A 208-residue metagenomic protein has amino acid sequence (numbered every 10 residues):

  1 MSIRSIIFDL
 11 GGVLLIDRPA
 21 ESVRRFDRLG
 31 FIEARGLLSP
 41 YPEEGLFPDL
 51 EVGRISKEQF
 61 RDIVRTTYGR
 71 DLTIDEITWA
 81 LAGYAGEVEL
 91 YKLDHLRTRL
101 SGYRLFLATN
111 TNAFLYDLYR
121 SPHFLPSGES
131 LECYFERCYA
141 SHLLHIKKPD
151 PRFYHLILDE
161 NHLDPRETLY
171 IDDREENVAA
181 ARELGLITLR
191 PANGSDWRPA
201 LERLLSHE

Functional and structural regions predicted by a protein language model:
M1-P42, T67, E183-L184: Active-site neighborhood of HAD-like aspartate-dependent phosphohydrolases
M1-R4, N112-A113, L118-E208: Asp-based, Mg2+/Mn2+-dependent phosphohydrolase catalytic module
D9-G12, G53, L107, C138 (+1 more regions): Generic structural signal for small/hydrophobic residues in well-ordered secondary structure, especially within
E21-R25, G45, Q59, I63 (+4 more regions): Alpha-helical elements of Rossmann-like donor-binding domains used by nucleotide-donor carbohydrate transfer enzymes
S22-V23, F60-R65, L81, L115-Y119: Hydrophobic alpha-helical core bundles mediating ligand binding, dimerization, or RNAP-core interactions
F31-I32, R70, L163, H207: Helix N-cap/coil-helix junction residues
F47-T78: A metal-dependent, Asp-based hydrolase signature
D75-T109, P151, G194: Short, acidic loop-to-helix structural element flanking the phosphoryl-transfer center in phosphate-processing enzymes
